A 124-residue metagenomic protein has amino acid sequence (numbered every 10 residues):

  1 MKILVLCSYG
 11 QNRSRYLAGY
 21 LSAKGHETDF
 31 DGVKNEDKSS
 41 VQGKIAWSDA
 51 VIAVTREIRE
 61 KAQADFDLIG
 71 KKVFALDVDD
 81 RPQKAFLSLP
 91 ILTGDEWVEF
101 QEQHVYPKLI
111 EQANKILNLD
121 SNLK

Functional and structural regions predicted by a protein language model:
M1-K124: Short polar/charged helix/loop
